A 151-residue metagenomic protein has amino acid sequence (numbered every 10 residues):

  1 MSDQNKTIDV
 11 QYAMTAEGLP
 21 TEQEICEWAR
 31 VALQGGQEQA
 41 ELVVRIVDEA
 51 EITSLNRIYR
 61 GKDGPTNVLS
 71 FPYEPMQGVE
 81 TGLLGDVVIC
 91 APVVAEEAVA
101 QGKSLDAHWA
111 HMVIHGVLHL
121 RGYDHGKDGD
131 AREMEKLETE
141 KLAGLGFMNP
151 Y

Functional and structural regions predicted by a protein language model:
M1-W109, L120-Y151: An acidic/histidine-cluster motif and surrounding catalytic segment that typifies divalent-metal-assisted enzyme active
I114, L118-H119: Short active-site segment of divalent metal-dependent hydrolases/proteases that encodes the spacing between
